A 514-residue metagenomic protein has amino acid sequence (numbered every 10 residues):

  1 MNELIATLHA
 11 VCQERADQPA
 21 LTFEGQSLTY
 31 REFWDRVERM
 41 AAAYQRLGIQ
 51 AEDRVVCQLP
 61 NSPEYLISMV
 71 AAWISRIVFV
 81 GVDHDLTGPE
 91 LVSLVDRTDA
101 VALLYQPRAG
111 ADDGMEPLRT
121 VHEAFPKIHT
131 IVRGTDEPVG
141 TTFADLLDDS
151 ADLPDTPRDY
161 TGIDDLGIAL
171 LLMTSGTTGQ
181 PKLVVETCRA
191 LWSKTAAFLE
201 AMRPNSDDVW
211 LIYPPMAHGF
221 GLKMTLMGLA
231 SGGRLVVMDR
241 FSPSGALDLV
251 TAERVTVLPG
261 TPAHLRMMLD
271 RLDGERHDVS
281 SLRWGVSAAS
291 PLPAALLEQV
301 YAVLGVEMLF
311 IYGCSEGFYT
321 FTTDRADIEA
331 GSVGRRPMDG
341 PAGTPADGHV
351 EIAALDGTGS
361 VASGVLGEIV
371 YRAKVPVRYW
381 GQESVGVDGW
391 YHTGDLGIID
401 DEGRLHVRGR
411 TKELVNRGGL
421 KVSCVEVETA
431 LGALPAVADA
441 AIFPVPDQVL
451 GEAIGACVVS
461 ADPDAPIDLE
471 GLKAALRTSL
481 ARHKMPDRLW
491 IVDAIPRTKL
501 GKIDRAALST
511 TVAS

Functional and structural regions predicted by a protein language model:
A16-D17, E137-P138, A151-M173, Q180 (+1 more regions): Conserved pre-ATP/AMP-binding loop-to-beta segment of ANL
D17-S62, L66, V70, T87-V92 (+2 more regions): Conserved AMP-binding/adenylate-forming core of the ANL superfamily
T29-R31, A169-S193: Conserved AMP-binding A3 loop
R46-L47, I74-L147: Structural core segment of the AMP-binding/adenylate-forming
L86-S93, L103-Y105, L258, A373 (+5 more regions): AMP-binding/adenylate-forming catalytic core of the ANL superfamily
W192-V209, A217-V257, R271: Conserved AMP-binding/adenylation subdomain of ANL enzymes
V255-G260, R271-P337, P341, H349: Gly/Ser/Thr-rich phosphate-binding loop
P341-H349, D356-D388, V422: Conserved ATP/PPi-binding loop(s) of AMP-dependent carboxylate-activating enzymes
